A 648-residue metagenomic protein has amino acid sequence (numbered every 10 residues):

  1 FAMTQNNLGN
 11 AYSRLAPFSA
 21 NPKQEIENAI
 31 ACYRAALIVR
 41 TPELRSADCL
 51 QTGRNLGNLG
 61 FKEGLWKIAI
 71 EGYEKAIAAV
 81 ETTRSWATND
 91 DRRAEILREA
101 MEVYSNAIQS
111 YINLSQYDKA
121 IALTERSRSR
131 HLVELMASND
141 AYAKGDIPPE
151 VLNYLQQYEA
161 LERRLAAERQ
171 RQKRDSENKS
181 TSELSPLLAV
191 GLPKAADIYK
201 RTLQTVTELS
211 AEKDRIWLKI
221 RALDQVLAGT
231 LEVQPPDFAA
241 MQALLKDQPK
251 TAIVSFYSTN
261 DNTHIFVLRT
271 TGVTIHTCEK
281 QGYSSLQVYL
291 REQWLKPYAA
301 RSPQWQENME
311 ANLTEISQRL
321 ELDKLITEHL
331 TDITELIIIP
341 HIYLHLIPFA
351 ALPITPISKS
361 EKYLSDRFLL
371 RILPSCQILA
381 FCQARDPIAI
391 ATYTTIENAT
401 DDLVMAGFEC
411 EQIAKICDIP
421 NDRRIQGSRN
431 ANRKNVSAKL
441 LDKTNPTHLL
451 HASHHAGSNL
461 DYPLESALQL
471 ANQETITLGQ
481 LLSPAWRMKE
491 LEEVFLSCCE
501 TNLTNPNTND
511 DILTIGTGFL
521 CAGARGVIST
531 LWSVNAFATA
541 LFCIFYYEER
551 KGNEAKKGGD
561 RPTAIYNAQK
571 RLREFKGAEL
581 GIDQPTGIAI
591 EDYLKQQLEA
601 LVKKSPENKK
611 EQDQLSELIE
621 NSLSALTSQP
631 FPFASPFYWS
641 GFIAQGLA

Functional and structural regions predicted by a protein language model:
A2-R14, A47-N58, E95-E102, N106: Conserved alpha-helical positions within TPR/SEL1-like repeat arrays
A20, I38-R45, T82-S85, A94: Short coil/turn linkers that connect adjacent helices within long alpha-helical scaffolds, especially alpha-solenoid
E27-N28, W66-K362, R385-T394, F575-Q612 (+2 more regions): Amphipathic alpha-helical protein-protein interaction segments
Q116, T539, C543-A648: An often Trp-containing, charged/polar helix-loop segment at the C-terminal end of enzyme catalytic cores
E232-P236, T270-H276, G282, V288-Q293 (+5 more regions): Catalytic-core domains of enzymes
I372-D386, A399-D401, H448, A452-A555: Catalytic cores of nucleophile-dependent amide-cleaving enzymes
